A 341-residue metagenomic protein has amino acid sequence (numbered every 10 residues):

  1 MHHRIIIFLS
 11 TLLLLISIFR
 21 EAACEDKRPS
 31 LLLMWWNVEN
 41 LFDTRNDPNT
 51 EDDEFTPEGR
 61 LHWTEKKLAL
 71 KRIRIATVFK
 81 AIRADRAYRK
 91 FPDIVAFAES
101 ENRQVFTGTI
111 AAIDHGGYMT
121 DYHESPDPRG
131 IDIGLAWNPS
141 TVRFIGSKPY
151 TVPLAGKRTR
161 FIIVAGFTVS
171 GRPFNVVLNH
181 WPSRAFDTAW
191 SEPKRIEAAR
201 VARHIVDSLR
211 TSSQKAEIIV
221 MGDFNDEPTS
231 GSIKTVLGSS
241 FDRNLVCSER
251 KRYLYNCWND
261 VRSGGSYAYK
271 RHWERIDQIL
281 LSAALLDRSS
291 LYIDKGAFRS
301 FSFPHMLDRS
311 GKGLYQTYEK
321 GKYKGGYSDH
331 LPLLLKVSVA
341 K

Functional and structural regions predicted by a protein language model:
M1-R28: Bacterial Sec-dependent N-terminal signal peptides
E21-A112, S125-I131, D308-Y315, G321 (+1 more regions): N-terminal, active-site-proximal structural segment of metallo-dependent hydrolase catalytic domains
C24-E25, H204-I218, D226-K341: Metal-dependent phosphoester-hydrolase catalytic domains
L32-W35, D93-A98, M119-D121, I133-W137 (+7 more regions): Structural recognition of the beta-strand scaffold that forms the well-ordered cores of secreted hydrolase catalytic
E39, E101, P182, F224-E227: Catalytic metal-binding/acid-base residues of hydrolase active sites
N49-D52, V177-S191: Active-site His/acidic residue clusters
P57-L68, F91-F97, Y122-H123, V152-P153 (+4 more regions): Second-shell loop/turn segments in exported
I94, S100-P182: Structured beta-strand-rich core segments of catalytic domains in phosphoester-bond hydrolases
